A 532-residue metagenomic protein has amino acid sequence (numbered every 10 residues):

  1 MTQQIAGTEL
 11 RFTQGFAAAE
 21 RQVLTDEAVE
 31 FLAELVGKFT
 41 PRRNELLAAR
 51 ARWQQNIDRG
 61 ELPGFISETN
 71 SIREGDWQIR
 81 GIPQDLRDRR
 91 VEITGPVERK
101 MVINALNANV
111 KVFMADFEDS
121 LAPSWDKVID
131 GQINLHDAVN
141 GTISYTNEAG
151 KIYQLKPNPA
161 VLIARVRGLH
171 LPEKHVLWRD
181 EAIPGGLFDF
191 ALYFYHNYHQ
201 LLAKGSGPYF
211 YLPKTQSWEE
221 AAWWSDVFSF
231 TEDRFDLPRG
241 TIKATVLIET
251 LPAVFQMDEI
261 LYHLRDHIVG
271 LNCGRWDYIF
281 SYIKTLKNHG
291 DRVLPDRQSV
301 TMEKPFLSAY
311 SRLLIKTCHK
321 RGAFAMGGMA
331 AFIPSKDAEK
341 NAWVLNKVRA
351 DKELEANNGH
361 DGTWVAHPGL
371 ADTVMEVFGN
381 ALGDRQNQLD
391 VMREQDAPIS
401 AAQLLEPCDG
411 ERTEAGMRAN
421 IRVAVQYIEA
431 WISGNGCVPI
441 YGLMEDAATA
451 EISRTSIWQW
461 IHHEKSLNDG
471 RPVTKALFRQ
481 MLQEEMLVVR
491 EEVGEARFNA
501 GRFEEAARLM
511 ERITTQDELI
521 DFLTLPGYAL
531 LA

Functional and structural regions predicted by a protein language model:
T2-A532: Expand to "…catalyze enediolate/carbanion chemistry for C-C bond making/breaking, isomerization, decarboxylation
